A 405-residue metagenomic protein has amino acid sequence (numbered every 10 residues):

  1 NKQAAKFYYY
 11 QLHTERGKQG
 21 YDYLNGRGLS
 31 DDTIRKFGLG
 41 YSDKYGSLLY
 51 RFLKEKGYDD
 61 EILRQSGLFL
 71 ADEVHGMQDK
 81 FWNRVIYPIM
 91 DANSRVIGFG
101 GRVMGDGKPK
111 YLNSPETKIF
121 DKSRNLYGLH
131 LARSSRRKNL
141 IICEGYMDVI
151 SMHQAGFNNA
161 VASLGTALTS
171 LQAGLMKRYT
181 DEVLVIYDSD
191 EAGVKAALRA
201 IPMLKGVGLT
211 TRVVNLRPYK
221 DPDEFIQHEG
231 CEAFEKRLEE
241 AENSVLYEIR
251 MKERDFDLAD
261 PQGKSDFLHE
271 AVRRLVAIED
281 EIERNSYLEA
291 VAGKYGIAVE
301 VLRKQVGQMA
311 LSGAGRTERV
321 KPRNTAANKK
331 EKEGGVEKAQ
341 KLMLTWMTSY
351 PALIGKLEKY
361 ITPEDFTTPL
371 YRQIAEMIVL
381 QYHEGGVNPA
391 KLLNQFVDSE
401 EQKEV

Functional and structural regions predicted by a protein language model:
N1-A4, D22, D43-Y179, V183 (+1 more regions): Phosphate-handling DNA/RNA-contact segment within nucleic-acid enzymes
N1-A4, Y8, L24, G38 (+4 more regions): Short alpha-helical scaffolding segments that buttress acidic/His motifs in well-ordered protein cores
N1-R35: Non-catalytic interaction/clamp surfaces of large macromolecular machines
G17-D22, S47, Y146, H269 (+1 more regions): A generic alpha-helix surface/boundary motif
Y21, I34, Y50, V299 (+1 more regions): Short, well-structured alpha-helical segments
S30-D31, D59, A298, T367: Helix N-cap / loop-to-helix initiation motif
L39, R51, L288-V291: Substrate-binding/catalytic subdomain of NAD(P)-dependent oxidoreductase enzymes
D91-A92, R133-L140, A167-V183, Y187-V405: A charged alpha-helical hairpin associated with nucleic-acid processing machineries
